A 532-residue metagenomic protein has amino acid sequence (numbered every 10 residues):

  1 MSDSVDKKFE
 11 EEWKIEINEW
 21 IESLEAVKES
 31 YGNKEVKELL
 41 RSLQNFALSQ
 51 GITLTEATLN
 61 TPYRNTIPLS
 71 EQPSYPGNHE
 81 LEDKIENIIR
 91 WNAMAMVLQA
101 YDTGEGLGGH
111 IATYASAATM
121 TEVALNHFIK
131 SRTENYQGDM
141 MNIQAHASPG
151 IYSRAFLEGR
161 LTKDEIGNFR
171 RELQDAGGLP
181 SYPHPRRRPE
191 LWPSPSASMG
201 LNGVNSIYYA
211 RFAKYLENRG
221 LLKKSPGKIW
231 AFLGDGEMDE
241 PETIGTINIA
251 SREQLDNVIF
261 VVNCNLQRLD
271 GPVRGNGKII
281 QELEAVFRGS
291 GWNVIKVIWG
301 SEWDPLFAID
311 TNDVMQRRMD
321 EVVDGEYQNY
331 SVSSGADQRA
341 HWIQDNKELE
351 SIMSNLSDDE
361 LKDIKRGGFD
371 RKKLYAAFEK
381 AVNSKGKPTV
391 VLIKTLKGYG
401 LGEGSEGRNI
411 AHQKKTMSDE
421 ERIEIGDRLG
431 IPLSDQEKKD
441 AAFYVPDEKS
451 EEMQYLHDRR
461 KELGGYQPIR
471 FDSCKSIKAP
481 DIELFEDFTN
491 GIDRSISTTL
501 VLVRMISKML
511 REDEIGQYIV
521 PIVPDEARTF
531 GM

Functional and structural regions predicted by a protein language model:
D6, S23-A26, S74-E82, A100-G109 (+8 more regions): Glycine- and acidic
W13-T53: Amphipathic alpha-helical packing elements
E16-E19, S23, S42, T55-Y101: Cofactor-/ligand-binding subdomain signature composed of acidic, glycine-rich, tryptophan-containing flexible loops
I67, Q72-A93, Y114, I129-R132 (+2 more regions): Non-catalytic terminal/interface segments that mediate subunit docking, oligomerization, and allosteric communication
G77-I89, A93-E105, H110-E253, N276-G277 (+1 more regions): Cofactor-binding active-site loop characterized by glycine-rich and histidine/acidic residues
M141-Q144, N257-N265: Short internal beta-strands
A231-F232, F260, I522: Residue-level marker for buried hydrophobic side chains located in beta-strands that build the well-ordered beta-sheet
C264-D493: Long, well-ordered, tryptophan-enriched scaffold segments
